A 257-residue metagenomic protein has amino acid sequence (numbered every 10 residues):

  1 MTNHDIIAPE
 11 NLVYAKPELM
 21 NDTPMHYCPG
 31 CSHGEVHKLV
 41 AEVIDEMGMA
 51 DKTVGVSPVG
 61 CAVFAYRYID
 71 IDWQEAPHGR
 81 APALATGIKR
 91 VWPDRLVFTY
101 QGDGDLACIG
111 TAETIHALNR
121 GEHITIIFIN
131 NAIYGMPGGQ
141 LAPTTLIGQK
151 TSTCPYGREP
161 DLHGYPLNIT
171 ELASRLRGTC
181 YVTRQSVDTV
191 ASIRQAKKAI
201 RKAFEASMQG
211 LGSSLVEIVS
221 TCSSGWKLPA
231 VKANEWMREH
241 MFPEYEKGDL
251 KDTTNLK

Functional and structural regions predicted by a protein language model:
M1-F98: Thiamine diphosphate
M1-V13, P17, D22-T23, M208-K257: Flexible, low-complexity linker and terminal segments
A15, A142-Q209: Conserved thiamine diphosphate
V59-C61, N131-I133, T189, I218-G225: Glycine-rich beta-alpha junction loops
V59-G135, K198-K202: Thiamine diphosphate
I71-Q74, A117, A142-L146, K232-E235: Short, hinge-like loop/turn segments at secondary-structure boundaries
T111-H116, M136-K150: Active-site-proximal loop->helix
